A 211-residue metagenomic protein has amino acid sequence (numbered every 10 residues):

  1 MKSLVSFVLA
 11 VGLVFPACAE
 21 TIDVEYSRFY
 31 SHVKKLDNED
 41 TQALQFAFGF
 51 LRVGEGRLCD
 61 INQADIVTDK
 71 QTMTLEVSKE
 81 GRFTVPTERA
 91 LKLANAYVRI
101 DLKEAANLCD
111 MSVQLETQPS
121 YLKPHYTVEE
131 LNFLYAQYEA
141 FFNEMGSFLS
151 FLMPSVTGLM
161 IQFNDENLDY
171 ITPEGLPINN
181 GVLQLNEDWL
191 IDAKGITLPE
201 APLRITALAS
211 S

Functional and structural regions predicted by a protein language model:
M1-A10: Sec-dependent signal peptide recognition, specifically the positively charged N-region followed immediately by
V14-A17: N-terminal signal peptide c-region/cleavage motif recognized by signal peptidases
A19-L93: N-terminal Sec/ER secretory leader and immediately downstream segment of secreted/extracellular precursors
E20-R52, Y121-M160: Extracellular ectodomain segments of secreted/surface proteins
T74-E80, S112, I171-E174: Short amphipathic beta-strand/extended segments with alternating polar/hydrophobic composition
L75, G81-T87, V98-I100, L159-I161 (+2 more regions): Generic recognition of long tandem-repeat/solenoid scaffolds
G81-F148: Surface-exposed, polar helix/loop patches in the mature regions of secreted/periplasmic/lumenal proteins that form
A136-S211: Glycine-rich, aromatic-bearing surface loops/beta-hairpins
